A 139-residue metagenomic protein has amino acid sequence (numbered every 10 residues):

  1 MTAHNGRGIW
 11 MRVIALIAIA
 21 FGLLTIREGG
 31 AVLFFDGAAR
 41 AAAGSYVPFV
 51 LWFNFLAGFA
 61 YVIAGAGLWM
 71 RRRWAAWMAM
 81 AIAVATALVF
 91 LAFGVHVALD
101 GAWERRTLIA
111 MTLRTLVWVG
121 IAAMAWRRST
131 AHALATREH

Functional and structural regions predicted by a protein language model:
M1-H139: Topology signature of small-to-medium multi-pass alpha-helical membrane proteins
